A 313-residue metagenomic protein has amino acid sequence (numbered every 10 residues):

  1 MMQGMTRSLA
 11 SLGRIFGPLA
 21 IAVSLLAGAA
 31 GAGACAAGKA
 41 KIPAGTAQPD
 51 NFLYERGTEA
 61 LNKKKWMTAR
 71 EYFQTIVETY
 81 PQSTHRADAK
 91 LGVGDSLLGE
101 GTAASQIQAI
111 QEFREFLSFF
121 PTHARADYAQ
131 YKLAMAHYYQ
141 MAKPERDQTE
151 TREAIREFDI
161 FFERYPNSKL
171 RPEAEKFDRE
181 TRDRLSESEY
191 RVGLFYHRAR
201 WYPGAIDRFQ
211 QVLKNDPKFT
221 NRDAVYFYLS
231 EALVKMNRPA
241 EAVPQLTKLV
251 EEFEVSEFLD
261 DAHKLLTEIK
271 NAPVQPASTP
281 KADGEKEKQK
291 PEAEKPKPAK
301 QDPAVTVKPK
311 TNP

Functional and structural regions predicted by a protein language model:
M1-C35: Sec-dependent bacterial lipoprotein signal peptides
M5-L9, G33-P313: Acidic, polar-rich low-complexity tracts and alpha-helical solenoid repeat scaffolds
